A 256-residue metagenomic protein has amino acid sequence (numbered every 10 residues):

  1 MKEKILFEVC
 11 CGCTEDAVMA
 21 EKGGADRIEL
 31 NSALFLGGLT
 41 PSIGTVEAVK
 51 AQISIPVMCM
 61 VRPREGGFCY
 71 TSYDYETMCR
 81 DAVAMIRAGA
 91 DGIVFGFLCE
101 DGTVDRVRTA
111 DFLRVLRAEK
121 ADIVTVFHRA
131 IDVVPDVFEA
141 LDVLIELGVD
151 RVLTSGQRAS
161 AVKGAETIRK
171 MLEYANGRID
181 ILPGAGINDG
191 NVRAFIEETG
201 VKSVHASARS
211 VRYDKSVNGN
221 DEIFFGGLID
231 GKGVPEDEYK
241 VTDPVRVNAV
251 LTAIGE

Functional and structural regions predicted by a protein language model:
M1-C10, K50-A51, N220-G226: N-terminal amphipathic alpha-helix/helix-capping segment at the start of soluble metabolic enzymes
K2-I28, A33-T40: N-terminal pre-domain/capping segments
I5-C11, I28-L30, V57-V61, I93-F95 (+4 more regions): Hydrophobic faces of well-ordered beta-strands that scaffold small-molecule active sites in alpha/beta enzyme cores
G12-G23, G66-A82, D132-L147, M171-E173 (+3 more regions): Catalytic cores of alpha/beta
E15, L34-I55, Y73-Y75, F97-K120 (+5 more regions): Active-site-adjacent beta->alpha loops and helix N-cap segments on the catalytic face of soluble alpha/beta enzymes
G23, Q52-P56, R87-G92, V115-I123 (+2 more regions): A structural motif corresponding to the C-terminal end of an alpha-helix and its immediate exit/capping segment
E47-A84, F95: Structural motif corresponding to the early beta-alpha repeats
A175-E256: C-terminal alpha-helical cap/extension of soluble enzyme domains
